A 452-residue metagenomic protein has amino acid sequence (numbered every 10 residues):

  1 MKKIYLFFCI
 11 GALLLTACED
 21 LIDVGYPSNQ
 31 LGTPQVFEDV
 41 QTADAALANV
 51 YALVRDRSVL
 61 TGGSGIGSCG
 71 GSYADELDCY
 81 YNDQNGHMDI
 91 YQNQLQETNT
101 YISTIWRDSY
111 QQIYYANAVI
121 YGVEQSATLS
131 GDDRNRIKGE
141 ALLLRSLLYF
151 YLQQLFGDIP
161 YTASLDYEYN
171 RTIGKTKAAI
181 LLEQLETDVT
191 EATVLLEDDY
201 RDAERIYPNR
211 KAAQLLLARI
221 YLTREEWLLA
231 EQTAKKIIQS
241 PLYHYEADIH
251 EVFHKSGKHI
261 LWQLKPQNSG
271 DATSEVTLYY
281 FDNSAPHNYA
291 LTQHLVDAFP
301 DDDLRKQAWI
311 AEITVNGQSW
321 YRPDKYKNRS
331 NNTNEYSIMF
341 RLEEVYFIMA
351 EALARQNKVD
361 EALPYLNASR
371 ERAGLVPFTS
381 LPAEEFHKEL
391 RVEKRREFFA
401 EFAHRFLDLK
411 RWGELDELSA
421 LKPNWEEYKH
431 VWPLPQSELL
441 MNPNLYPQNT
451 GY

Functional and structural regions predicted by a protein language model:
C18, Q184, T273-E275, L381-Y452: Long, intrinsically disordered, low-complexity segments
C18-S68, N442-Y452: Acidic, glycine-rich segments characteristic of secretory precursors and extracytoplasmic regions
T33-P34, T61-Y81, E197-V276, S380-E384: Short, surface-exposed recognition loops and adjoining beta-strand edges that mediate ligand/DNA contacts, enriched
D44, A52, D83-L155, T193-E197 (+3 more regions): Conserved, well-structured interaction surfaces
L47, I113-A116, L182, V189 (+2 more regions): Inward-facing hydrophobic residues that define packing positions of alpha-helical scaffold repeats
E231-I338, L342, E397, W432: Hydrophobic-face positions in mid-chain alpha helices that act as interaction patches
